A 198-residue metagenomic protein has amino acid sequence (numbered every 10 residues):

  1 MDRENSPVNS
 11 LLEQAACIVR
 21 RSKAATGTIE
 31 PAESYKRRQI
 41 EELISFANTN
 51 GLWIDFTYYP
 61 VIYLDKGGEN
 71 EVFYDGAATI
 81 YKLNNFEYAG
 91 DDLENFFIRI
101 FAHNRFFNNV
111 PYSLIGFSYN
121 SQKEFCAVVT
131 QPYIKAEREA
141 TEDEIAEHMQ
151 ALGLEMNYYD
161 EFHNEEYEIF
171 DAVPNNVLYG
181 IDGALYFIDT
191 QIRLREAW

Functional and structural regions predicted by a protein language model:
M1-P60: Juxta-kinase regulatory segment immediately upstream of eukaryotic protein kinase catalytic domains
T26-K36, D55-N109: ATP-binding glycine-rich loop module of kinase domains
Y74-D75, T130-Y133, Y179: Conserved hydrophobic "DFG−1" position in protein kinase catalytic cores
T79, A127-V129, E168, Y186: Protein kinase-like catalytic core scaffold
I80-F86, P132-I134, D189-Q191: Active-site ExK catalytic segment of metal-dependent nucleases
N85, F101-Y158: Conserved structural core of kinase catalytic domains
Y88-I98, E139-E144, E196-A197: Active-site-adjacent loop/helix micro-motif of nuclease/hydrolase catalytic cores
F162-W198: Catalytic activation segment of kinase domains across protein kinase-like and atypical kinase folds
